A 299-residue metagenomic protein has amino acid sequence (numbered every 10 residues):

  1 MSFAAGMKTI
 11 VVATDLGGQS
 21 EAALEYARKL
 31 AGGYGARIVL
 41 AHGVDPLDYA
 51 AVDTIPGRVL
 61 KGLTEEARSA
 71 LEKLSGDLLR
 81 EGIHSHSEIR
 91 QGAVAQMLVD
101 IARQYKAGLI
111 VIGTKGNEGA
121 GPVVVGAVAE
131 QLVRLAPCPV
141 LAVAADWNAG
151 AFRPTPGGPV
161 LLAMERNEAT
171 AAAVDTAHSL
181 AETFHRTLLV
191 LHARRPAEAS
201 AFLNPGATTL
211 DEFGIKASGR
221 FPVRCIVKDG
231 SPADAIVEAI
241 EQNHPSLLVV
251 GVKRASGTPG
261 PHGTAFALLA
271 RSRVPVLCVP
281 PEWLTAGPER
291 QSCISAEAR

Functional and structural regions predicted by a protein language model:
S2-G57, P156-N204, D211-R224, P245 (+4 more regions): Small/aliphatic-rich secondary-structure junction motif
G57-S69: A short acidic, glycine-rich active-site loop that binds or catalyzes chemistry on phosphate/adenosine moieties
I89-M97, V227-A235: Charged docking surfaces used in two-component/phosphorelay signaling
R103-A107, E241-P245: Glycine-rich phosphate-binding loop signature in dinucleotide/nucleotide-binding domains
I112-R134, L247-S272, P281-E289: Glycine-rich, Arg-bearing micro-motifs that act as flexible, cationic patches
A129-G150: Short, structured interface segments
G150-P154, T285-S295: Glycine-rich, charge-decorated loop segments at or immediately adjacent to ligand/cofactor-binding or catalytic sites
